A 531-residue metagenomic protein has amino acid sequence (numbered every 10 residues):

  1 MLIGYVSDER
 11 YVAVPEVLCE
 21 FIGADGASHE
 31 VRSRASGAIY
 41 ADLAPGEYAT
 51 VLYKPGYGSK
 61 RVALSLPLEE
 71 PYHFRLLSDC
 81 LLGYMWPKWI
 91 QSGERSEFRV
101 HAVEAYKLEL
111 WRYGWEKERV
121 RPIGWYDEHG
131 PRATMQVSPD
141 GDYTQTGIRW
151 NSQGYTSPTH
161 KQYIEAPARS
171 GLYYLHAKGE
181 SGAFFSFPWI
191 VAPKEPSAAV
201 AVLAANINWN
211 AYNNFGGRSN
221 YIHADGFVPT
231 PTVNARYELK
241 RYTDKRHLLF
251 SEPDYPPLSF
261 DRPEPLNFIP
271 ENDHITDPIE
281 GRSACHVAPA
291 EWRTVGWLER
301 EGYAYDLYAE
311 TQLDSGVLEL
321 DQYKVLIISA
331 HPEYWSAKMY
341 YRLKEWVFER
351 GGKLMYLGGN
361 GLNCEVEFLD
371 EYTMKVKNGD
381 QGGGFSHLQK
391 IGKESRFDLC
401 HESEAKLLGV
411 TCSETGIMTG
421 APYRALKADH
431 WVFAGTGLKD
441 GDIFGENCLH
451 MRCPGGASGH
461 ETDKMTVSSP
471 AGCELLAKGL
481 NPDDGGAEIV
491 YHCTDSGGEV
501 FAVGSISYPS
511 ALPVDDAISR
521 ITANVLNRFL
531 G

Functional and structural regions predicted by a protein language model:
I3-P15: Structural motif
P15, A24-D42: Short, acidic Ser/Thr/Gly-rich low-complexity loop/linker segments typical of extracellular and cell-surface proteins
G26, A49-A63: A short, solvent-exposed loop/turn motif at the edges and junctions of modular extracellular/periplasmic domains
L64-G83: Extracellular beta-sheet/turn segments enriched in Thr/Pro/Gly and aliphatic residues
Y84-E97, H101-A102, W125, T134-E180 (+1 more regions): Ligand-binding face of N-terminal immunoglobulin V-set domains in extracellular IgSF glycoproteins
H101-K117, R121-S138, A183-E319: Aromatic-Pro/Gly-enriched surface loop or interdomain linker that acts as a lid/target-recognition segment
Q136-Y155, K161-Y163, P167-R169, E280-L369 (+1 more regions): Helical hinge/lid and interdomain linker segments adjacent to catalytic or ligand-binding clefts that mediate domain
E333, A337-L438: A glycine-rich, often tryptophan-bearing local segment used as a flexible ligand/cofactor-contacting loop or short
